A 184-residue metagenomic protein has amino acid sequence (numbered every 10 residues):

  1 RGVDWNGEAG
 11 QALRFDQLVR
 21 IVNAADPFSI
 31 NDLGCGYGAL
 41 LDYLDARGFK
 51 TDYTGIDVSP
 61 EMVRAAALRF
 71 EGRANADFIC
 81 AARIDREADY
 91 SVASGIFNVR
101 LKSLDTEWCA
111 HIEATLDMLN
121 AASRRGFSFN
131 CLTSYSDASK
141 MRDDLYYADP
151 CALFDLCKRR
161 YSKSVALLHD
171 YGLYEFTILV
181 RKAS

Functional and structural regions predicted by a protein language model:
R1-G10: Class I SAM-dependent transferase core
A9-F28: Conserved alpha-helix/loop element of class I SAM-dependent methyltransferases that forms part of the SAM/SAH-binding
N31, Y37-C80: Class I SAM-dependent methyltransferase SAM/SAH-binding core
Y90-C109: A short SAM/SAH-binding and catalytic strip from SAM-dependent methyltransferases
F97-V99, C131-D137: Short "lid" loop at the C-terminus of a central beta-strand within the Rossmann-like core of SAM-dependent
S123-C131: Conserved beta-strand signature within the Rossmann-like core of class I S-adenosyl-L-methionine
L145-Y161: Short alpha-helix
L167-S184: Core SAM-dependent methyltransferase catalytic element
